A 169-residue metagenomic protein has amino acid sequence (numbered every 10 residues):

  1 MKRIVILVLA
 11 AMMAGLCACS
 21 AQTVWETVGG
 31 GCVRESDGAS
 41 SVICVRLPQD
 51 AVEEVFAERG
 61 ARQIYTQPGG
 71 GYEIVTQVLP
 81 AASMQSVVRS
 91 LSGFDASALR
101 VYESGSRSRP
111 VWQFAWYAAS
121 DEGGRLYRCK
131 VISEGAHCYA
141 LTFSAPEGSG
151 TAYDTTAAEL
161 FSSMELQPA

Functional and structural regions predicted by a protein language model:
K2-R62, P68-G69, G135-H137, S144-A169: N-terminal targeting sequences that direct proteins away from the cytosol to non-cytosolic compartments
I43, Y72, S97: Short beta-strand/loop motifs in extracellular/secreted proteins, especially within beta-sandwich accessory domains
Q49-V52, V78-M84, V131-A136: A short, sequence-level motif marking secondary-structure junctions
I64-R89: A short acidic-to-branched-hydrophobic micro-motif
E73-L79, Y117-A118, F143-G150: Second-shell loop/turn segments in exported
A82-M84, E122, S149-T151: Residue-level signal for secondary-structure boundary sites
V87-F94, S163: Residues that form generic nucleotide/phosphate-binding pockets
L91-A136: Signature of long, low-cysteine stretches enriched in small and polar/charged residues
